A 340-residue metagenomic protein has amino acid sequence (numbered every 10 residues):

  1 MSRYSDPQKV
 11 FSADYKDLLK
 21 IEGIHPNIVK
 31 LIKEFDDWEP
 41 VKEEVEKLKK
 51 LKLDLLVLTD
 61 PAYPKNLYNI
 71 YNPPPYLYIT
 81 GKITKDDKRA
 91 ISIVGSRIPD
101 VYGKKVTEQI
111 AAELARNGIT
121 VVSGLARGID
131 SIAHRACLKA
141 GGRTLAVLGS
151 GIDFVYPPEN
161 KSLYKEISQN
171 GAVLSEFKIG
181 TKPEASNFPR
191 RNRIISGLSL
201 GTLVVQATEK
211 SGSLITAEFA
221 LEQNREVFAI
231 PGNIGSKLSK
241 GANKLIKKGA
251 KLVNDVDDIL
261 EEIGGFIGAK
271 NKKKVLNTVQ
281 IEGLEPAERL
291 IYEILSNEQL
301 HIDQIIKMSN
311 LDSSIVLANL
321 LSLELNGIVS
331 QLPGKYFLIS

Functional and structural regions predicted by a protein language model:
M1-P61, A229, I302, I328-S340: Short, small/acidic-rich helices and loops at N termini and domain boundaries of DNA replication/processing enzymes
K49-K50, V57-S340: Glycine-biased, small-residue-rich flexible motifs in mid-sequence functional cores and linkers
